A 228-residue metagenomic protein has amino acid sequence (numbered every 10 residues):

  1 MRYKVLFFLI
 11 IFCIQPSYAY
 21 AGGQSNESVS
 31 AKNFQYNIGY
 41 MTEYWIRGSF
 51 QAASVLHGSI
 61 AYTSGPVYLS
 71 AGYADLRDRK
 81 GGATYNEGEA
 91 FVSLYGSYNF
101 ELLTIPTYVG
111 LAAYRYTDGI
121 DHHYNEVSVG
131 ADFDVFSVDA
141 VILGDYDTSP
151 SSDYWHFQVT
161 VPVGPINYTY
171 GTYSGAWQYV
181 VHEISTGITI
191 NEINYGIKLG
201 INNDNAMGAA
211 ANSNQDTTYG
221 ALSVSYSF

Functional and structural regions predicted by a protein language model:
M1-R2: N-terminal secretory signal peptides that target proteins for export/translocation
V5-C13: Sec-dependent N-terminal signal peptides
S17-F228: Outer-membrane beta-barrel proteins
